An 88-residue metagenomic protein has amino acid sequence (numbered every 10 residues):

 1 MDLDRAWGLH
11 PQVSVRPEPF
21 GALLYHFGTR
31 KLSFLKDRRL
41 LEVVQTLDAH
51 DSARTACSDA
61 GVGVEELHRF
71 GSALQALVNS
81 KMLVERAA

Functional and structural regions predicted by a protein language model:
M1-R30: Long, low-complexity, charged/polar intrinsically disordered regions in eukaryotic proteins
G28-A88: Long, charge-rich, low-complexity alpha-helical segments
